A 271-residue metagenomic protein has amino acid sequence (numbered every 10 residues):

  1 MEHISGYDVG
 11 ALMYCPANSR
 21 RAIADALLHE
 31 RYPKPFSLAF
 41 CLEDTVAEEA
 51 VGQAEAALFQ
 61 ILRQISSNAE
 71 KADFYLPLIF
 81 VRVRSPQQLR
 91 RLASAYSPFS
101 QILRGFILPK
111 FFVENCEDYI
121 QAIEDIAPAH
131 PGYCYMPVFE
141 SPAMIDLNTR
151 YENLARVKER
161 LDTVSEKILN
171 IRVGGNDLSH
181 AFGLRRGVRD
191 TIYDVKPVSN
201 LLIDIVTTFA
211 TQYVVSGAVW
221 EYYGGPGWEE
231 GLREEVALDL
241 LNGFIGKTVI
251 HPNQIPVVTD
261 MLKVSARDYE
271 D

Functional and structural regions predicted by a protein language model:
M1-D271: Expand to "…catalyze enediolate/carbanion chemistry for C-C bond making/breaking, isomerization, decarboxylation
